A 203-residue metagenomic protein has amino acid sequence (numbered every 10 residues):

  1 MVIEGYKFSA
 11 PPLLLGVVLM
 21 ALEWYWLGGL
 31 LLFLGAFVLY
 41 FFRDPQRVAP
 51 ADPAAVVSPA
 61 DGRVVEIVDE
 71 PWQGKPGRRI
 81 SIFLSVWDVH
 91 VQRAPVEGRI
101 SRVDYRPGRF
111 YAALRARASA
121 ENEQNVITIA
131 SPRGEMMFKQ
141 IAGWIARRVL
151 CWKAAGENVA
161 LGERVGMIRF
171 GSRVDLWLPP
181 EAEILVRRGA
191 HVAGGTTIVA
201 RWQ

Functional and structural regions predicted by a protein language model:
M1-Q203: Contiguous, well-folded functional domains in the mature portion of proteins
